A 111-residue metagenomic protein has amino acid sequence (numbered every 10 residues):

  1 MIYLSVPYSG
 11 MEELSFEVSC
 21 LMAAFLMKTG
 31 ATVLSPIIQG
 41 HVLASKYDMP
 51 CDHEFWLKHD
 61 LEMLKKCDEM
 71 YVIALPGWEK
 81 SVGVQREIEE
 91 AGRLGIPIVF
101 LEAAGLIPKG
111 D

Functional and structural regions predicted by a protein language model:
M1-D111: Conserved catalytic or regulatory cores that recognize and/or transform ribose-phosphate-containing ligands
